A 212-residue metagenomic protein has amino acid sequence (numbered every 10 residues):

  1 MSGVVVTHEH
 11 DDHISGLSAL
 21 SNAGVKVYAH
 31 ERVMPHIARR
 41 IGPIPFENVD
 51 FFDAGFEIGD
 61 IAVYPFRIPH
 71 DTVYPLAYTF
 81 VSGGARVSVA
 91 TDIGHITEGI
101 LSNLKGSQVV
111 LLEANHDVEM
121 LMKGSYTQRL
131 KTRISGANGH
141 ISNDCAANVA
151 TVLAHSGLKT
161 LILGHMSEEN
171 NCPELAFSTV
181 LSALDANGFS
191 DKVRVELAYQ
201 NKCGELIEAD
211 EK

Functional and structural regions predicted by a protein language model:
M1-A29: Active-site metal-binding motif and surrounding structural segment of the metallo-beta-lactamase
V5, V87-V89, V110, I162: Residue-level marker for buried hydrophobic side chains located in beta-strands that build the well-ordered beta-sheet
E9, I68-D71, T91-I93, A114-H116 (+1 more regions): Active-site metal-binding loops of divalent metal-dependent hydrolases
S15-G24, R39-R40, N171-S178: Metal-dependent catalytic neighborhoods of phosphoester/phosphodiester hydrolases
H30-G84: Metallo-beta-lactamase
P45-V49, A90-I96: Short gly/ser/thr-rich secondary-structure transition/capping motifs
E98-L197: Cap/insert and terminal regions of metallo-dependent hydrolase folds
V193-K212: Short, basic/aromatic-enriched C-terminal tail that caps enzymatic domains
